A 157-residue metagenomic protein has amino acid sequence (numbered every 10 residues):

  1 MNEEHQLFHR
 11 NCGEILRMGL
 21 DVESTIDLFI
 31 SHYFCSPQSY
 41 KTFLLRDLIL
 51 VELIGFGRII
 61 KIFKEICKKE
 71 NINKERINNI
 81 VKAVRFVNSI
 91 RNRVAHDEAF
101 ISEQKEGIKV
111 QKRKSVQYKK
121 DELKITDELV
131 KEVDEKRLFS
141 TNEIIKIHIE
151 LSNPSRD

Functional and structural regions predicted by a protein language model:
M1, F8, K69-E70, L123: Generic signal for short, ordered secondary-structure residues within or immediately flanking folded domains
M1-K64, R85-S89, R93-E103, K136-R156: Amphipathic alpha-helical interface elements
Q6, G13, F43, D47 (+4 more regions): Generic preference for well-ordered secondary structure
I54-I80: Short hydrophobic interaction/assembly module
N71, E75-F139: Charge-enriched, short contiguous segments at helix-coil
